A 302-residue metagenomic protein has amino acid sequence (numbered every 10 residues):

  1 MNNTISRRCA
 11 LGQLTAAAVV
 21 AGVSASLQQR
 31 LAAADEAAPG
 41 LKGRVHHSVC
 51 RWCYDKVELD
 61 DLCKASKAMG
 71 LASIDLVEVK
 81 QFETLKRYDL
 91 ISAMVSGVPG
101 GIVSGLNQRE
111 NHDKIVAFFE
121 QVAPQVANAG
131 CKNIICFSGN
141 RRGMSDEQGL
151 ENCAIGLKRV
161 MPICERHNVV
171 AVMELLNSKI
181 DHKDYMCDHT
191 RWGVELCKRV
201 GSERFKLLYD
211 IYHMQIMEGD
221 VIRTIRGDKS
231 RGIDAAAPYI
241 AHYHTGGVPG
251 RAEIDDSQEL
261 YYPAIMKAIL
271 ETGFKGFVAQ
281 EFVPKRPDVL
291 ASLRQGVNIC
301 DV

Functional and structural regions predicted by a protein language model:
N2-A68, D75, G130-K132, C187-Y209 (+1 more regions): Histidine-acidic metal/acid-base catalytic patches
L14-S26, P39-L41, G105-L207, I216: Active-site acidic/histidine proton-transfer and metal-coordination neighborhood in alpha/beta enzyme cores
C53, K80, S96-P99, K132 (+2 more regions): Short, flexible active-site-adjacent loop segments at beta-strand->alpha-helix junctions, enriched in small/polar
L71, L90, V169, F274: Short phosphate-binding/catalytic loops that engage adenosine nucleotides
L76, V95, C136: Short beta-strand and adjacent tight-turn residues that come in two discontinuous sequence segments and form the edges
F82-L85: Active-site-adjacent beta->alpha loops and helix N-cap segments on the catalytic face of soluble alpha/beta enzymes
L90-K114: Mid-chain, structured segments of secreted extracytoplasmic proteins
P99-I102, N140-G143, N177-K179, V248-R251 (+1 more regions): A short, flexible beta-alpha/helix-coil linker loop
